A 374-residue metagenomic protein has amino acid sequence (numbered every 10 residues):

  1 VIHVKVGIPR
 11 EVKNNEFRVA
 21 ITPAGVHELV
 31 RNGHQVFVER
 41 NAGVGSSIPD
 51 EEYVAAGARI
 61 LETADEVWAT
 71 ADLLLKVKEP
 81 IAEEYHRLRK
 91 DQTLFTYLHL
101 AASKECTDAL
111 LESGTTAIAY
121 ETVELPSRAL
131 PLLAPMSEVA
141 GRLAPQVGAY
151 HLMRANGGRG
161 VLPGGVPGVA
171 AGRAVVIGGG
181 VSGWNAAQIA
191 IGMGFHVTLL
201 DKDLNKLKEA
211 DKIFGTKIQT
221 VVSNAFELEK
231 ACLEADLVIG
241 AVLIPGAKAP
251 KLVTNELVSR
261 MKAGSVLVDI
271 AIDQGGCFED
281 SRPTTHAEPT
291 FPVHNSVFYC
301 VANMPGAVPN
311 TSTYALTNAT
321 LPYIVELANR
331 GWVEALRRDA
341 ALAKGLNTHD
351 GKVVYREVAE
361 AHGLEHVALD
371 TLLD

Functional and structural regions predicted by a protein language model:
I2-K5, E11, P80-R173, V301-N303: Glycine/serine-rich phosphate-binding loop and adjoining beta1-alpha1 elements at the start of nucleotide-handling
I2-S113: An N-terminal-biased, well-structured beta-alpha scaffold segment characteristic of Rossmann-like dinucleotide-binding
I8, F37-R40, I60-T63, L75-K76 (+7 more regions): General beta-strand structural signal in soluble alpha/beta enzymes
P9-I48, A155-G240, T290: Glycine-rich phosphate/diphosphate-binding loop of Rossmann-like nucleotide-binding domains
D72, K78-E79, L98-H99, N224 (+3 more regions): Short glycine-/small-residue-rich Rossmann-like dinucleotide-binding loops
E121-L162, A171, I272, C277-D374: Adenosine-phosphate binding glycine-rich loop
K212-N295: Rossmann-like adenosine-cofactor binding region
